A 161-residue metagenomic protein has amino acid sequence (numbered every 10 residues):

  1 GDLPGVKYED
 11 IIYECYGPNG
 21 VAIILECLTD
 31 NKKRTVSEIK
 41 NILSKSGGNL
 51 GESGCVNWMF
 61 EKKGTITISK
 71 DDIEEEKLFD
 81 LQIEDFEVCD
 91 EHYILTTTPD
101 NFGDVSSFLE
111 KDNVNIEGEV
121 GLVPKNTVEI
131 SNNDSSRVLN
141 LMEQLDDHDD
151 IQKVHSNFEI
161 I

Functional and structural regions predicted by a protein language model:
G1-I24: Translation machinery proteins
L3, L43, G47, N113 (+1 more regions): Structural signal for hydrophobic packing residues in well-ordered secondary-structure cores of soluble enzyme domains
P4-V6, L43-L50, S69-E76: A general structural motif
D10-P18, L50-F60, N113-K125: Flexible hinge/switch segments at interdomain interfaces of large molecular machines
G17-V21, D30-K33, F60-K62, C89-E91 (+1 more regions): Short flexible coil/turn linkers enriched for glycine and charged/polar residues that connect secondary-structure
A22-L28, P124-V128: Short hinge/gating elements
E26-G51: Acidic-enriched and Gly/Ser
K62-I161: Positively charged, low-complexity, intrinsically disordered RNA-binding extensions
